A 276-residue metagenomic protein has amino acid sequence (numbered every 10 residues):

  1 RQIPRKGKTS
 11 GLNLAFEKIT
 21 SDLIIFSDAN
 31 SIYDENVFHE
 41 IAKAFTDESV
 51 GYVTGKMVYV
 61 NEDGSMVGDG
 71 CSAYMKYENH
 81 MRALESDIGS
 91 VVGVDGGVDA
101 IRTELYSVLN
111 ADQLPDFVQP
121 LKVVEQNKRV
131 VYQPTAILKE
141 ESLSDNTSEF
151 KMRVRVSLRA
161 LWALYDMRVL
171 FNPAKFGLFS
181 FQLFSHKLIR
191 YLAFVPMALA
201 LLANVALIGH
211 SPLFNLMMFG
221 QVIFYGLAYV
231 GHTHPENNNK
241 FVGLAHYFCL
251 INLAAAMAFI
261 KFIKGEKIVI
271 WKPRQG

Functional and structural regions predicted by a protein language model:
R1: Acidic donor-binding segment of Leloir-type glycosyltransferases
P4, T9-G11, A15-E17, S21 (+4 more regions): Long helical/loop segments within the catalytic core of UDP-sugar-dependent glycosyltransferases, especially the large
I32, A100, Y132: Short aromatic/basic micro-patch
F45-E78, A111, P115-H186, L253 (+1 more regions): Catalytic donor/gating beta->alpha subdomain of glycosyltransferases that bind UDP-sugars
E140, R190-K267: Membrane-embedded multi-pass helical conduit in multi-pass membrane proteins, especially envelope-biosynthetic
I270-G276: Membrane-proximal intrinsically disordered regions of secretory-pathway and membrane-system proteins
